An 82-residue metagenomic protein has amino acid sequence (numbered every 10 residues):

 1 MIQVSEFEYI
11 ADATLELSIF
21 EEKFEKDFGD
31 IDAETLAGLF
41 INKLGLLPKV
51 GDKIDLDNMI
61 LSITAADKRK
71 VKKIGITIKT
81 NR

Functional and structural regions predicted by a protein language model:
M1-R82: Cytosolic regulatory modules rich in charged/polar residues
